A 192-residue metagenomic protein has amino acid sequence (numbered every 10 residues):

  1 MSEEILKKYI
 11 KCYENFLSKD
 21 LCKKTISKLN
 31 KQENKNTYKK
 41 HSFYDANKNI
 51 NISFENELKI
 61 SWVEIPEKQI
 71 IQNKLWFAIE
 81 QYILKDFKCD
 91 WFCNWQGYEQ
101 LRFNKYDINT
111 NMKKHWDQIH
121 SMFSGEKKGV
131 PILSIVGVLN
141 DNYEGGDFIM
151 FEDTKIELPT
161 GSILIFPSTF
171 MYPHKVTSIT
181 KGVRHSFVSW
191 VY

Functional and structural regions predicted by a protein language model:
M1-I163, M171-Y192: Fe(II)/2-oxoglutarate oxygenase catalytic core
